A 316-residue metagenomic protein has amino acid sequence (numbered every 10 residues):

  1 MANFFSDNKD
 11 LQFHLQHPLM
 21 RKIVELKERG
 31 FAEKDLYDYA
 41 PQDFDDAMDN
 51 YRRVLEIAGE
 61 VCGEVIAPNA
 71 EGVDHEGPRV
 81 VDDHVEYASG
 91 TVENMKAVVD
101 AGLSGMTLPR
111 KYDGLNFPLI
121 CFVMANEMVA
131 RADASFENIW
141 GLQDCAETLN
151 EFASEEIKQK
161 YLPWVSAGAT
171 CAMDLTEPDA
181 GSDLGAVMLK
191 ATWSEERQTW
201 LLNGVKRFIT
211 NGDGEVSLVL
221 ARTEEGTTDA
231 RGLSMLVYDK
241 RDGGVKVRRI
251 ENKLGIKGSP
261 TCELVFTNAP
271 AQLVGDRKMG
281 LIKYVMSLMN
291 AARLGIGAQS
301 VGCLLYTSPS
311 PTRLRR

Functional and structural regions predicted by a protein language model:
M1-V81, V85: Extended, charge-enriched "interface" segments that sit outside catalytic cores
L36, R241-G244, R248, P260-A292 (+1 more regions): A glycine-rich, basic-preceded beta-loop-alpha segment at the flavin cofactor/substrate interface of flavin-utilizing
G59-E60, S89-A167, I209-G212: Internal helix-loop-helix
H84-E93, M106-T107, D174-S194, V205-R207 (+1 more regions): Flexible, glycine/threonine-enriched loop-and-boundary segments that flank and lead into catalytic domains of large
G141-L142, A153-L189, W193, Q198: Internal maturation/activation junctions in enzymes
T199, N203-V245: A short core secondary-structure module
Y306-T312: Conserved small/polar residues in nucleotide/adenosyl-binding loops
